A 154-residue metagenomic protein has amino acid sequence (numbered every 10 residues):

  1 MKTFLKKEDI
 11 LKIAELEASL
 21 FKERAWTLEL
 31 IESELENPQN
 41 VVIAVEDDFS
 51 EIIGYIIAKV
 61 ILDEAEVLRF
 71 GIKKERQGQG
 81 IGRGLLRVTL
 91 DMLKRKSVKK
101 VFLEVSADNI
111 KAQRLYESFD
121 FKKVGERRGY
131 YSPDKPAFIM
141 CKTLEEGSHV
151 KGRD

Functional and structural regions predicted by a protein language model:
T3-E75, L86-V88, M92, K96 (+2 more regions): Acetyl-CoA-dependent GNAT
E32, D108, Y131: Positions that flank functional sites
A58, M92, A112, V124-E126: Structured catalytic core of nucleotide-sugar glycosyltransferases
V67, V101-V105: Conserved hydrophobic beta-strand within the GNAT/NAT acetyltransferase core sheet that lines the active-site cleft
G78-M92, I110, R114-S118: Conserved acetyl-CoA-binding loop-helix of GNAT-fold acetyltransferases
E104, E117, K122-F138: Conserved catalytic-core motifs of GNAT/GCN5-like acyltransferases
